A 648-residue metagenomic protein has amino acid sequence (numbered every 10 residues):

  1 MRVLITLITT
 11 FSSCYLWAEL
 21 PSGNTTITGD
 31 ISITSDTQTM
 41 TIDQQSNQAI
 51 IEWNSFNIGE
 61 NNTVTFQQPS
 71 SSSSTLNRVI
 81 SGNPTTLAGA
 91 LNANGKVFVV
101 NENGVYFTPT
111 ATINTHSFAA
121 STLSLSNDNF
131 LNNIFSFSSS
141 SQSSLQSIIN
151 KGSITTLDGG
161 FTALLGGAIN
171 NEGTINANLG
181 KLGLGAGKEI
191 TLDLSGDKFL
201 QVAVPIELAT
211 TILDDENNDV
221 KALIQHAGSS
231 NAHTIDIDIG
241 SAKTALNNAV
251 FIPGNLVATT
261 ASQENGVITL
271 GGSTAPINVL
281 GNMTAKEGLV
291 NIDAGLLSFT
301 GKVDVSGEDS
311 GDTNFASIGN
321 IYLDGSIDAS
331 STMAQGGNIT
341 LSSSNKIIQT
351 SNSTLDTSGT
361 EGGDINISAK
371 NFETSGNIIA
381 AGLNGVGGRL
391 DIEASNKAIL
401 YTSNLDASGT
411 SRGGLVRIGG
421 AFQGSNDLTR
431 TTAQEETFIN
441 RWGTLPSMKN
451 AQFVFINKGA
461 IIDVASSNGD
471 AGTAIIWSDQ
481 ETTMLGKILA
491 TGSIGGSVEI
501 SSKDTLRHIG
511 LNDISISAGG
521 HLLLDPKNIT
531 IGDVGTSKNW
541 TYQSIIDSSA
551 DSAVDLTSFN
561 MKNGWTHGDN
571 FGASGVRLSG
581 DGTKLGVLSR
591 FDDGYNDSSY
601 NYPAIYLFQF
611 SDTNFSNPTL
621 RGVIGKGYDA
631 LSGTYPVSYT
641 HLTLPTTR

Functional and structural regions predicted by a protein language model:
V3-I8, Y15-V554, S558-N560, G572-L578 (+4 more regions): Extracellular and secretory-pathway beta-repeat/beta-biased strand scaffolds
F591-N596: Short glycine/acidic-enriched loop and turn motifs that connect beta-strands
S599-A604: A detector of repeated loop/turn-to-beta-strand junctions in beta-rich toroidal repeat architectures
F608-F610: Hydrophobic/aromatic beta-strand positions that recur at structurally equivalent sites within the blades
G627-L631: Short coil/turn segments at the loop-to-beta-strand junctions that recur within blades of beta-propeller repeat folds
T640-T646: Conserved small/polar residues in nucleotide/adenosyl-binding loops
